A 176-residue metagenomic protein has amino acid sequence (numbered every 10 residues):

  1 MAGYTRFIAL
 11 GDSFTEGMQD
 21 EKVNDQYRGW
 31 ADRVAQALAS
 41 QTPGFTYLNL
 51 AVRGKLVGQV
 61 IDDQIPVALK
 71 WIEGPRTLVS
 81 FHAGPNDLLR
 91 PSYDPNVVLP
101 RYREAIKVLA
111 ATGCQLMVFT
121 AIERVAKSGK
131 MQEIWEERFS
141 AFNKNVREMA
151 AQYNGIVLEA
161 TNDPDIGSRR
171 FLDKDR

Functional and structural regions predicted by a protein language model:
M1-R53, P66-P75: Serine-esterase "nucleophile elbow" of acetyl-processing enzymes
F7-A9, T46-A51, T77-H82, Q115-T120 (+1 more regions): Structural recognition of the beta-strand scaffold that forms the well-ordered cores of secreted hydrolase catalytic
E16-M18, G58-L99, E123-R124: Oxyanion-hole/transition-state-stabilizing segment in secreted/luminal serine hydrolases and related acyltransferases
K22-Q26, V60, Y93-R101, E133-A141 (+1 more regions): Alpha-helix N-cap and loop-to-helix initiation/capping positions
N49, N86-D87, N143: Asparagine-centered polar/low-complexity signal
V97-A111, A141-E148: Alpha-helical scaffolding segments of alpha/beta enzyme cores, especially the outer helices of TIM-barrel or partial
A111-G113, Y153: Helix C-cap/helix->beta junction micro-motif
A121-R176: Catalytic His-Asp segment of secreted/periplasmic serine-dependent ester chemistry enzymes
